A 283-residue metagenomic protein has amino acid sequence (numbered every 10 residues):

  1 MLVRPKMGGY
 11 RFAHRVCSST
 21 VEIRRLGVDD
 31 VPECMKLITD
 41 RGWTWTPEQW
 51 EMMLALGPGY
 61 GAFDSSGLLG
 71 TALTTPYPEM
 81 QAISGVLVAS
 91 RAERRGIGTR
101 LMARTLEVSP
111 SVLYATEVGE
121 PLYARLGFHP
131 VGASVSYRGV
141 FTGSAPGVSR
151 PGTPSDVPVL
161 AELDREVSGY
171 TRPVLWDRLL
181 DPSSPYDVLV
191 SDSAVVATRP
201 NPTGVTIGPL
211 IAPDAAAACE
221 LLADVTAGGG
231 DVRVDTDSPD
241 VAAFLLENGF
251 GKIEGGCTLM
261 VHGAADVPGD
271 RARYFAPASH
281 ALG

Functional and structural regions predicted by a protein language model:
M1-S19: Short, intrinsically disordered or compositionally biased N-terminal tails of bacterial proteins
L2, P121, L126-S144, P209-I211 (+1 more regions): Active-site/acyl-donor-binding loops of N-acyltransferases
V21-E33, V148-V159: A short beta-loop-alpha structural element at the N-terminal edge of CoA-dependent acyl/N-acetyltransferase catalytic
V28-V86, T171-D192, V196-L210: A conserved beta-strand-loop-helix scaffold within acyl/acetyltransferase catalytic domains
V88, R94-E107, R125, A215-A227: Conserved acetyl-CoA-binding loop-helix of GNAT-fold acetyltransferases
E107-V118, G229-D237: Conserved GNAT acetyl-CoA-binding A-motif
F128-T206: Amide-forming acyltransferase catalytic core, primarily the GNAT-like/NAT-type and related acyltransferase folds
V196-R199, V205-T236: Flexible loop/N-cap segments at domain edges
